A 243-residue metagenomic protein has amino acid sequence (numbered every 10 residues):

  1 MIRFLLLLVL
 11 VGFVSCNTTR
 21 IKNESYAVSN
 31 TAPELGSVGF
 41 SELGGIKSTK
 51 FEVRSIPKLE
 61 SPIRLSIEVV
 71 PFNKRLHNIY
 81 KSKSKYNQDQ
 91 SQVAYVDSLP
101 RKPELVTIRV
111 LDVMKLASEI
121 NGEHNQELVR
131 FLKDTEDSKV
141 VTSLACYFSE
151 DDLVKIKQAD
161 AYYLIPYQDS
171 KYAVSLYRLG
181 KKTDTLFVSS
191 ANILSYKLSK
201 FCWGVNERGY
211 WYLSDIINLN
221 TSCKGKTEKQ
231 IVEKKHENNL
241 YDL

Functional and structural regions predicted by a protein language model:
M1-S25: Bacterial Sec-dependent N-terminal signal peptides
R3, V9-G12, G39, K50 (+1 more regions): Intrinsic disorder/low-structure terminal segments
L6, N30, D184-V188: Homeobox/homeodomain signature
L7, K22, L65, C202-E207: A generic structural micro-environment signature that highlights single residues at secondary-structure boundaries
C16-E104, N220-L243: An N-terminally focused, membrane-permeabilizing/fusogenic/translocator signature enriched in pore-forming
A94-Y162, Y177-Y241: Membrane pore-forming effector domains from diverse proteins
I165-S170: A short, structured loop/turn motif at beta-sheet edges
